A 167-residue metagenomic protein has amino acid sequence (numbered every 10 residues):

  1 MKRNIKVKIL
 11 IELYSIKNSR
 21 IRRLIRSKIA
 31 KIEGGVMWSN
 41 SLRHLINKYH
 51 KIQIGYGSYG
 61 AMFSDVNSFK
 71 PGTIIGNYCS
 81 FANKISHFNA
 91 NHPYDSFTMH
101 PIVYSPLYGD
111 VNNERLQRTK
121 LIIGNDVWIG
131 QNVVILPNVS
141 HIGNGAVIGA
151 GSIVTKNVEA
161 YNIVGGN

Functional and structural regions predicted by a protein language model:
M1-I46: Membrane-proximal basic amphipathic "stem/tether" segments
S41, Q53, Y59-I142: Flexible, glycine/small-residue-enriched loop-and-beta-strand segment within the central core of proteins
N91, A146, V158: Short, flexible helix/strand-to-coil boundary loops that buttress conserved ligand/catalytic motifs in alpha/beta
W128, V147, I163-V164: Short-chain dehydrogenase/reductase
Q131, A150-S152, N167: Gly/Ser/Thr-rich helix-start
P137-V154: C-terminal/domain-terminus segments
V158-N167: Catalytic binding pocket for nucleotide-activated donors in carbohydrate/polymer assembly enzymes
